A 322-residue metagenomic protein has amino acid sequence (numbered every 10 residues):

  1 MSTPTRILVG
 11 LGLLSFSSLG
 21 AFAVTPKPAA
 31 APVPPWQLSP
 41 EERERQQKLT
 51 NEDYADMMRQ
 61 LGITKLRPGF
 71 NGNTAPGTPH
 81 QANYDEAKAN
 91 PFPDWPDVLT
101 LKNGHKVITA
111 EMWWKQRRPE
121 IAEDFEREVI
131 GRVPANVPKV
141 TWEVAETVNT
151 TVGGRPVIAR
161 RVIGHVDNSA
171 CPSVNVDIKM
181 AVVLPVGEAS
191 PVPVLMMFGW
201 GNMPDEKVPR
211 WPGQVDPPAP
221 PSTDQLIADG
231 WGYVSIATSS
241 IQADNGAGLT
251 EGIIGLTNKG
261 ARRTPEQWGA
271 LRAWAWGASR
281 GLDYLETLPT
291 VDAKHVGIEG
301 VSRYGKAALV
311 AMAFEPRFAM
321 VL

Functional and structural regions predicted by a protein language model:
M1-R6: Positively charged n-region of N-terminal signal peptides that target proteins for export
V9-G20: Bacterial N-terminal signal peptides
V24-G131: N-terminal pre-domain segments of enzymes
R59, P68-T74, Q81-A87, A243 (+4 more regions): Accessory cap/linker subdomain of secreted extracellular hydrolases
A110-E111, K115-P119, I130-P193, M203: N-terminal cap/lid segment of alpha/beta-hydrolase-fold proteins
S190-K294: Cap/lid segment of the alpha/beta-hydrolase catalytic domain
G300-M312: Glycine-rich nucleophile elbow surrounding the catalytic serine of serine-hydrolase chemistry
P316-L322: A conserved short beta-strand
